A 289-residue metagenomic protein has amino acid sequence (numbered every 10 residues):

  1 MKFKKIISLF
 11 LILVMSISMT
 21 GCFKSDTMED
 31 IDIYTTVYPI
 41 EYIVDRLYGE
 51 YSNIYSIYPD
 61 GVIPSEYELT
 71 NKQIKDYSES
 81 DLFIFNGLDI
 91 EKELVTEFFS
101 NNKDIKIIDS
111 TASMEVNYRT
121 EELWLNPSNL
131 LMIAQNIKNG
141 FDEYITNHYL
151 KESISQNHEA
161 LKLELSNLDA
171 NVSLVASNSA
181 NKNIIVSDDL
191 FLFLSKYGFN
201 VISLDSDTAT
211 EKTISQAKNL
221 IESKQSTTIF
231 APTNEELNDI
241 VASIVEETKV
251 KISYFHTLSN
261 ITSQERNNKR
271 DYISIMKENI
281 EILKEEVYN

Functional and structural regions predicted by a protein language model:
K2-S25: Sec-dependent N-terminal signal peptides of Gram-positive bacterial secreted proteins and lipoproteins
S8, C22-N289: Extracytoplasmic metal-acquisition and chelation regions
